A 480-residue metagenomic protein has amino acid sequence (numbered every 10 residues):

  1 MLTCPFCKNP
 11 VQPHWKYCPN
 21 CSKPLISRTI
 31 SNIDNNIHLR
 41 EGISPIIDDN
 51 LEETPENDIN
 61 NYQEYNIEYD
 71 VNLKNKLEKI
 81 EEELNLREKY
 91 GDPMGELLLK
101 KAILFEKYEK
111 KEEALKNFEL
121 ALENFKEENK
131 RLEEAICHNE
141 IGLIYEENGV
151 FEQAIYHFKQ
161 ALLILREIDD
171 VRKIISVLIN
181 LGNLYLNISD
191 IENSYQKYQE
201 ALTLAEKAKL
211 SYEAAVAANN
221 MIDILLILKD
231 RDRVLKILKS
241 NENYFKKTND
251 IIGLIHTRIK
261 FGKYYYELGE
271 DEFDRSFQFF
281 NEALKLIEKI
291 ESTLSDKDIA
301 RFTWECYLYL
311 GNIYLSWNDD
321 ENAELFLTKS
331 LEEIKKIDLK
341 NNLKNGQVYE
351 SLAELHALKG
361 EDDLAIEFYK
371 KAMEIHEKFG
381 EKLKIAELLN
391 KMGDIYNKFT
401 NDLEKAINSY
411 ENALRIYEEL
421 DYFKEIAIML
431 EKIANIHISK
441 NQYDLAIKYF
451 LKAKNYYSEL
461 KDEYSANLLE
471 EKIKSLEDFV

Functional and structural regions predicted by a protein language model:
M1-N36, R40: Cys/His-rich metal-coordination motifs, chiefly Zn-binding "fingers/knuckles"
K76, R87, M94, A114 (+18 more regions): Residues that mark the junctions of alpha-helical repeat units in TPR/alpha-solenoid scaffolds
R87, F105-E106, F125, Y145 (+16 more regions): Eukaryotic all-alpha helical interaction scaffolds
R87-K89, E127-K130, E167-D170, E206-L210 (+7 more regions): Short coil/turn linkers that connect adjacent helices within long alpha-helical scaffolds, especially alpha-solenoid
E96-K107, L132-E147, R172-N187, Y212-I227 (+6 more regions): Conserved alpha-helical positions within TPR/SEL1-like repeat arrays
E109, G149, S189, K209 (+9 more regions): Residue-level detector of the short coil/turn that links helix A to helix B within each tetratricopeptide repeat
